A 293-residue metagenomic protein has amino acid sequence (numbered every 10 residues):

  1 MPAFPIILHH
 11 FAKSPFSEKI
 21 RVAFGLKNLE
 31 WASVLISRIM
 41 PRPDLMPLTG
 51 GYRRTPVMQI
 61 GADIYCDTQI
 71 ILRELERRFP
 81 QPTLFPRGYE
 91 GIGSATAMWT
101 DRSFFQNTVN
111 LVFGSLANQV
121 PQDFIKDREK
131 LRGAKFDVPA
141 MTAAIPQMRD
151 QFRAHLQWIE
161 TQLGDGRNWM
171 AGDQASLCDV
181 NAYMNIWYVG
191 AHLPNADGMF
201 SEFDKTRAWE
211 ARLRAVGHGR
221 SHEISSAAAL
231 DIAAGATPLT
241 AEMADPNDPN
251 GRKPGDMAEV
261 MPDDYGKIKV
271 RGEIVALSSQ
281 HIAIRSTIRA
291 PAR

Functional and structural regions predicted by a protein language model:
M1-K130, P139, P249-R252, P262 (+2 more regions): GST-like domain detector, emphasizing the conserved glutathione-binding G-site in the N-terminal thioredoxin-like
F4, L8-F16, A211-A233: N-terminal short leaders/motifs
L84-R87, M170-G172, H222: Short, hydrophobic secondary-structure boundary micro-motifs
T100-A215: GST-like fold's C-terminal all-alpha helical module
A175-L177, R252-G255: Short gly/pro-enriched beta-turn/loop segments at secondary-structure junctions
N185, S226-A229, D263: Histidine- and/or cysteine-centered catalytic micro-motif in compact active-site loops
H218-P254: Mixed-charge, Lys/Arg-rich low-complexity intrinsically disordered regions
